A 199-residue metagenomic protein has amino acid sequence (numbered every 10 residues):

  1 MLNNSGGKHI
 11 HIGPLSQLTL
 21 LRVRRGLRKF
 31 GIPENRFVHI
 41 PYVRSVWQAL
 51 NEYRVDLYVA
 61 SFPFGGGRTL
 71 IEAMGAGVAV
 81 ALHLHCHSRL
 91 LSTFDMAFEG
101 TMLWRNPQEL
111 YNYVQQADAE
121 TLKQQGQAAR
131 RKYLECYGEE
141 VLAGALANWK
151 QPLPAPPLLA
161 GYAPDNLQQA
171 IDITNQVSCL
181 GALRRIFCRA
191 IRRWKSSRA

Functional and structural regions predicted by a protein language model:
M1-G7: Short hydrophobic signal-anchor/transmembrane segments that target glycosyltransferases and glycosylation machinery
K8-R22, V38: Glycosyltransferase donor-sugar binding loop
R22-Y42: Nucleotide-activated donor-binding/catalytic signature segment of Leloir-type glycosyltransferases, i.e., the conserved
V23, S45-A49, L70, L110: Acidic, amphipathic alpha-helical patches
N35-N51, G65-G66: Conserved active-site histidine-acidic residue motif and adjacent donor-binding/catalytic loop of glycosyltransferases
Y53, L57, S61-Y137, N148 (+1 more regions): Catalytic binding pocket for nucleotide-activated donors in carbohydrate/polymer assembly enzymes
Y111-A199: C-terminal amphipathic helix plus adjacent low-complexity, charged tail appended to glycosyltransferase catalytic
